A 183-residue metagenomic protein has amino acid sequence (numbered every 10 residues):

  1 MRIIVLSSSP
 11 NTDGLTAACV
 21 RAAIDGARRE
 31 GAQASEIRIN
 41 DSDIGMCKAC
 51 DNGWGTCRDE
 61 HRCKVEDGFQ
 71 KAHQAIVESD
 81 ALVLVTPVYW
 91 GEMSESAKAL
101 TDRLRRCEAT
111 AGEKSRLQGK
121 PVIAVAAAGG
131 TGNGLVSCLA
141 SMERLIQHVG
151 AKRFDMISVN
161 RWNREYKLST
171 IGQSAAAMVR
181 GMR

Functional and structural regions predicted by a protein language model:
M1-E113, R153-R183: N-terminal beta1-alpha1-beta2 submodule of the flavodoxin-like/Rossmannoid cofactor-binding fold
E95-S96, A109-D155: Short, glycine-/small-residue-rich phosphate/pyrophosphate-handling segment
